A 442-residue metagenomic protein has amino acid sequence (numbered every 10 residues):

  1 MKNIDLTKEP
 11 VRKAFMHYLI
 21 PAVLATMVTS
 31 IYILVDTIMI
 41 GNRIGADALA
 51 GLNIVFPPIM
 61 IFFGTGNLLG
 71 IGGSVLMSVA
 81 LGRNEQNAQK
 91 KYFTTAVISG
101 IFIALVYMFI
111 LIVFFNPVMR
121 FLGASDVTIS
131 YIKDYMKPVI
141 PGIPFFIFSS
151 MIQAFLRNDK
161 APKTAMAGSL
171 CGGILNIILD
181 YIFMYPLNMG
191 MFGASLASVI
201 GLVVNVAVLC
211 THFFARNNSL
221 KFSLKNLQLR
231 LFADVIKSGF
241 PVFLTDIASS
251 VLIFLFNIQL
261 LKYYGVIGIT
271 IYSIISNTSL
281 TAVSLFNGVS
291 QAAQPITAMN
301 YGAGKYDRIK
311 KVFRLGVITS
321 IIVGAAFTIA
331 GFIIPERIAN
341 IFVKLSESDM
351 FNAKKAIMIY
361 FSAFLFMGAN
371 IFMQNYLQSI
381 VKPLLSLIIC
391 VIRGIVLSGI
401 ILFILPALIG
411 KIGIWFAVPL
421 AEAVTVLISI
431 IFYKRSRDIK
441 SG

Functional and structural regions predicted by a protein language model:
M1-L19, M77-G142, N188-F240, T297-A363 (+1 more regions): Short alpha-helical transmembrane segments in multi-pass integral membrane proteins
L6-I44, M60-G72, L76, A80 (+5 more regions): N-terminal transmembrane alpha-helices
H17-D36, P138, G172, G201-N205 (+3 more regions): Transmembrane helical elements of multi-pass membrane transporters/channels
L24, V28, Y32, F62-G66 (+13 more regions): Residue-level hotspots within pore-lining transmembrane alpha-helices of multi-pass secondary transporters
I31-A50, M119-D126, I182-M189, S250-N277 (+4 more regions): Helix-terminus/linker motif at the lipid-water interface of multi-pass membrane proteins
L49-F109, F146-A165, I271-P335, M367-I389 (+1 more regions): Small-residue-rich hydrophobic transmembrane alpha-helices
G70, V139-R157, A165-G173, A194-L209 (+5 more regions): Short runs within selected transmembrane alpha-helices of multi-pass transporters and secretion channels
L111, A154, D180, M184 (+7 more regions): Structural signal for membrane-spanning alpha-helices in multi-pass inner-membrane proteins, emphasizing helix cores
